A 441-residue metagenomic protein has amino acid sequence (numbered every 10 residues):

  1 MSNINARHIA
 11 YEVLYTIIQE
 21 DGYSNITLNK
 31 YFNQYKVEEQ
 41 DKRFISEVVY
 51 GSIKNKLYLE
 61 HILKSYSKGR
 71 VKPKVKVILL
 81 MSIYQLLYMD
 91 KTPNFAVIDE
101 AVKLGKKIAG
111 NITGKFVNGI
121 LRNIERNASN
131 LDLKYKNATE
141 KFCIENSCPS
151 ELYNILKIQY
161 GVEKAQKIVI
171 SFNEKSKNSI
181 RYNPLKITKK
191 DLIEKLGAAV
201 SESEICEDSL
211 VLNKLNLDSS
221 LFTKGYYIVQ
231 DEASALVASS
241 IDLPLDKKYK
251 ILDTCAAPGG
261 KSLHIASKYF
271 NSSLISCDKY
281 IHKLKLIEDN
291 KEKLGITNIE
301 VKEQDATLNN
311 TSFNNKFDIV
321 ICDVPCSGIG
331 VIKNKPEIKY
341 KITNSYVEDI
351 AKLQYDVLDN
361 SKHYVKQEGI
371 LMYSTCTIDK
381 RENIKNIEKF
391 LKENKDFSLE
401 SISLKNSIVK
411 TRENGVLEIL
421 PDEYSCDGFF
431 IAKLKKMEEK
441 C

Functional and structural regions predicted by a protein language model:
M1-C441: S-adenosylmethionine
